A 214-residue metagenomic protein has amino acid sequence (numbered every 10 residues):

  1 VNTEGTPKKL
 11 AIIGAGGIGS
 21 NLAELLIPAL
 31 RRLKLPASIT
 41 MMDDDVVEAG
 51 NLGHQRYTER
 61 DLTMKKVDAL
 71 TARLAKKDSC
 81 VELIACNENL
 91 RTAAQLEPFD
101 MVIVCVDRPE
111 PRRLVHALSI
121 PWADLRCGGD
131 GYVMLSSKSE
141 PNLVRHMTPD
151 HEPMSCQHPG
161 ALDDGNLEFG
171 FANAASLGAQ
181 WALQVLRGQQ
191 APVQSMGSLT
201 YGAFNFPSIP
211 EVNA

Functional and structural regions predicted by a protein language model:
N2-L10, G17-I18, L22, Q95-M101 (+1 more regions): Glycine-rich phosphate/adenylate-binding loop
K8-R32, T40-V46: Glycine-rich adenosine-cofactor-binding loop
K9, A37-S38, E82, P121: Residues at the starts of beta-strands that form the adenosine-phosphate
L26-L30, R56, S119, L186: Active-site catalytic pocket residues across diverse enzymes, especially alpha/beta-hydrolases
P28-P36, K77, Q189-Q190: Alpha-helix termini
S38-D78: Glycine-rich phosphate-binding loop and adjoining beta1-alpha1-beta2 segment of Rossmann-like nucleotide-binding folds
D78-I84: A short helix-to-beta-strand connector/capping loop
C86-A93, R108: Conserved SAM/SAH-binding loop
